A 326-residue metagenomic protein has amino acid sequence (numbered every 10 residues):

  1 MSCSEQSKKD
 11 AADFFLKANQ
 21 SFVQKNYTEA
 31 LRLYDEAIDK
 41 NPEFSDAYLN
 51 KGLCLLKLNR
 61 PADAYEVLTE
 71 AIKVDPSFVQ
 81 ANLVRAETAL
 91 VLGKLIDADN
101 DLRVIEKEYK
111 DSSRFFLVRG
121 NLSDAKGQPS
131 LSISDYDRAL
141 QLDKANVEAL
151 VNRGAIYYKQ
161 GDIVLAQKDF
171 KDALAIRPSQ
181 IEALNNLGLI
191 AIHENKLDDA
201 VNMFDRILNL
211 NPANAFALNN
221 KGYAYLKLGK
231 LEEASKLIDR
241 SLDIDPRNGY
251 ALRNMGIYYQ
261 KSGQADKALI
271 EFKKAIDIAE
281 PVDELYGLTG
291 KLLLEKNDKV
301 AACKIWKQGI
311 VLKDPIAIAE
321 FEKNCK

Functional and structural regions predicted by a protein language model:
M1-N50, K57-A62, E66-T69, K73 (+1 more regions): N-terminal leader/linker segments that initiate helical-solenoid repeat arrays
C3, K9-A12, E284-K326: Terminal, low-structured helical/coil segments at or just beyond the last alpha-helical repeat
D10-A12, S45-D46, V79-Q80, S112-R114 (+6 more regions): Helix-start (N-cap) detector for alpha-helical repeat units in TPR-like alpha-solenoids, especially tetratricopeptide
Q24-L33, L58-E70, V91-V104, K126-R138 (+5 more regions): Structural signature of tandem alpha-helical TPR/SEL1-like repeats, specifically the intra-repeat loop/turn
K40, V74, K107-Y109, L142 (+5 more regions): Structural marker of alpha-solenoid helical repeat scaffolds
N50, V84, V118, N152 (+5 more regions): Canonical tetratricopeptide repeat
S179-E271: Eukaryotic tandem repeat interaction scaffolds
